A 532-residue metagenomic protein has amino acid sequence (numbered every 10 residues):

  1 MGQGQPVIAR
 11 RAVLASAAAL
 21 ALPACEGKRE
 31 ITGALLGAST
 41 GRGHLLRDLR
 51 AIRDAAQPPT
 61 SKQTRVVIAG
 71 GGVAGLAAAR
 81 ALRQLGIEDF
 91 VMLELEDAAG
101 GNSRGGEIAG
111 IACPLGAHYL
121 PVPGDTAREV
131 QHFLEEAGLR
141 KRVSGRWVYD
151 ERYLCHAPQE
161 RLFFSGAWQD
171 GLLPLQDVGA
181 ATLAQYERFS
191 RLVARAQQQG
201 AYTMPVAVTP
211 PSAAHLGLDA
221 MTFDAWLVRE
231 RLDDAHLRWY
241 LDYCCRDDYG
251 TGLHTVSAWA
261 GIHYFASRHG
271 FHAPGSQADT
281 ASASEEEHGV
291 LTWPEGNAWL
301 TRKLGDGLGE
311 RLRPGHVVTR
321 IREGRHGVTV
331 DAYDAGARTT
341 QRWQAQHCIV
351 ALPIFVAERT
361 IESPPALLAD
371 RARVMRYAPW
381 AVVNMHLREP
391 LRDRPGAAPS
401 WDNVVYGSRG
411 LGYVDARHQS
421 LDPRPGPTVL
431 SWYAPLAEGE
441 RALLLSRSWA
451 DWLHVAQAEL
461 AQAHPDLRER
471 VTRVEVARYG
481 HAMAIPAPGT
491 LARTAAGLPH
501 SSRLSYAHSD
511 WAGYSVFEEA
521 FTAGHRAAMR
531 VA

Functional and structural regions predicted by a protein language model:
G2, P6-R65, Q84: Extreme N-terminal leader/targeting segments of oxidoreductases
G27-A55, S165, G171-L173, R392-A532: Conserved flavin/dinucleotide-binding core of flavoenzymes
R65-V91: N-terminal Rossmann-like FAD-binding beta1-loop-alpha1 element of flavoenzymes
R83-G106: Glycine-rich FAD pyrophosphate-binding loop
I111-R195: Dinucleotide-binding Rossmann-like beta1-alpha1 core, especially the glycine-rich loop that anchors the ADP
L115-P123, T209-L216, E286-W293, D370-V374 (+2 more regions): Active-site rim elements
A201-V317, R325-G327: Active-site/ligand-binding neighborhood in enzyme catalytic cores
E310, P314-V429, A463: Mid-domain catalytic core of redox enzymes that form a hydrophobic substrate pocket/lid adjacent to a catalytic redox
